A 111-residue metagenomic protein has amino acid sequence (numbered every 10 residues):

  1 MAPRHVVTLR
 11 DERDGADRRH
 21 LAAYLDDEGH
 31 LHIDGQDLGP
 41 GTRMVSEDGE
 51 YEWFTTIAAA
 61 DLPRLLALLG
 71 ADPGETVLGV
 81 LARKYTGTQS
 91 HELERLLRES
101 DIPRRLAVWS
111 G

Functional and structural regions predicted by a protein language model:
M1-H32: Short, charged/polar N-terminal "headpieces" of proteins
L38-T42: Short, surface-exposed beta-strand-loop junctions and turns on beta-sheet-rich folds
V45-G111: Mixed-charge, Lys/Arg-enriched low-complexity segments
